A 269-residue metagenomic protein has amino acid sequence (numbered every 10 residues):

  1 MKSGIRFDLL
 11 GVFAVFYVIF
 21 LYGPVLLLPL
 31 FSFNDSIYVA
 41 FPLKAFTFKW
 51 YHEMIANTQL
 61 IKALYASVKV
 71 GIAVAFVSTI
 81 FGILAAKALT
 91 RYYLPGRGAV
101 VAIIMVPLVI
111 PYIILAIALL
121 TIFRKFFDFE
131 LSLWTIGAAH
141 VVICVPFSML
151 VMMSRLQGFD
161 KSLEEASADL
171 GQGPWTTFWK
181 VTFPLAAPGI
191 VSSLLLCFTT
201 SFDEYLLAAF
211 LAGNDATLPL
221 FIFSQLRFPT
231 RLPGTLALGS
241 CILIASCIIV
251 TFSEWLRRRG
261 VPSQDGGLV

Functional and structural regions predicted by a protein language model:
M1-F7, I72-I104, I117, T121-K125 (+2 more regions): Transmembrane-helix boundary motif in ABC transporter permease subunits
M1-T58, K62-Y65, K69, R257-V269: N-terminal, non-cleaved signal-anchor transmembrane helix
K2-R6, S36, Y51-Q59, F202 (+2 more regions): Interhelical loop and adjacent transmembrane-helix boundary motif in polytopic membrane transport permeases
V12-F13, V18-V25, M149-M153, F159-K161 (+1 more regions): Transmembrane alpha-helices
G23-S36, A66, A116-F127, I136 (+6 more regions): A structural signal for multi-pass alpha-helical bundles of membrane permease subunits that mediate small-molecule
V39, L43, F48, G96-R97 (+3 more regions): Membrane-interfacial helix termini and adjacent extracytoplasmic/periplasmic loops of multi-pass transporters
I61, Y65, K69-F81, A85 (+7 more regions): Hydrophobic alpha-helical transmembrane segments of multipass integral membrane proteins, especially permease/channel
L64, L89, V106, S154 (+2 more regions): Short hydrophobic faces within alpha-helices
